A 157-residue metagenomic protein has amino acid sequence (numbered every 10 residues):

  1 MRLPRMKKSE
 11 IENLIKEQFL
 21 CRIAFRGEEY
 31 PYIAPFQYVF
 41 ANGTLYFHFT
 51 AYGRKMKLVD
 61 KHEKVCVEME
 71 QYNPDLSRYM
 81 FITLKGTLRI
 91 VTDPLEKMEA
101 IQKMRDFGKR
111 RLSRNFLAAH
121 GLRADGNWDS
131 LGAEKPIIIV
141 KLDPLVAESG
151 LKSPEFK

Functional and structural regions predicted by a protein language model:
M1-K16: Extreme N-terminal tail/first-helix region
Q18-A51, V67-E68: Short beta-strand segments
R22-G27, N73, G126-L131: Short helix-to-loop capping/linker segments positioned immediately adjacent to catalytic or ligand/cofactor-binding
A41, T50, E70, R89-V91 (+1 more regions): Solvent-exposed residues in well-ordered beta-strands and their adjoining turns, especially edge/terminal strands
T50-R54, M104-R105: Short, solvent-exposed aromatic-acidic interface loops
G53-K55, F156-K157: Short, surface-exposed beta-strand-loop junctions and turns on beta-sheet-rich folds
R54-R89: Helix-adjacent hinge/juxtasegments
L76-K157: Charged, gly/pro-rich active-site loop segments
